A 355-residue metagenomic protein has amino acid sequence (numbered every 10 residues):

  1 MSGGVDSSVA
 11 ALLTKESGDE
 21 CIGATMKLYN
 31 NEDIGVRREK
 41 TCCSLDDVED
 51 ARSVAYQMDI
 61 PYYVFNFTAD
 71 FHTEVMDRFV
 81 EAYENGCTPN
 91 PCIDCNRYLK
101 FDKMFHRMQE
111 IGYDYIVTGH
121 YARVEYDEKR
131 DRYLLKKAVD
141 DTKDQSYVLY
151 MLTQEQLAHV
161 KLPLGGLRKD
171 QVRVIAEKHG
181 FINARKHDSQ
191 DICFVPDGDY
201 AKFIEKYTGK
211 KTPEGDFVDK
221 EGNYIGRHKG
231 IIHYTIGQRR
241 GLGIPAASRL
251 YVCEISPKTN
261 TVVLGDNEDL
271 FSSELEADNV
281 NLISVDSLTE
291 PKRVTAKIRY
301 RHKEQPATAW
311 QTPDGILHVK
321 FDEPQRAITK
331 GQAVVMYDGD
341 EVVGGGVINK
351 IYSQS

Functional and structural regions predicted by a protein language model:
M1-Y150, K161, D170-Q171: ATP-dependent adenylation/nucleotidyltransferase module used to activate substrates
V117-S355: AMP-forming adenylation/ATP pyrophosphatase catalytic core
